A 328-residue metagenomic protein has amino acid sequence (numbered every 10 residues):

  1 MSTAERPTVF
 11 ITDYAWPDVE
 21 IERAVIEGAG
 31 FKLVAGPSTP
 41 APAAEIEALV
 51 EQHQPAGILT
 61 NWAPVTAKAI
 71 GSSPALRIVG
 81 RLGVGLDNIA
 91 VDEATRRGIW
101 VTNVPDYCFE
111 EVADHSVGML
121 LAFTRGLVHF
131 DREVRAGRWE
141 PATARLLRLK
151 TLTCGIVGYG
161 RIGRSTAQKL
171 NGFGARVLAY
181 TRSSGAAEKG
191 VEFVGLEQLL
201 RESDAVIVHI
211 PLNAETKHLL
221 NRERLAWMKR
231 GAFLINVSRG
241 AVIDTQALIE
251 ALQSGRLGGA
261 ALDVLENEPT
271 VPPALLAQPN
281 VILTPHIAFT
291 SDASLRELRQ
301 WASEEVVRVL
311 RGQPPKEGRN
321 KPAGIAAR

Functional and structural regions predicted by a protein language model:
S2-W100, R201, N221-E223: An N-terminal-biased, well-structured beta-alpha scaffold segment characteristic of Rossmann-like dinucleotide-binding
D13, T60-W62, G83, V208-I210 (+3 more regions): Glycine-rich, N-terminal phosphate-binding loop of Rossmann-like dinucleotide-binding domains
Y14, Y159-G160: Glycine-rich Rossmann-fold phosphate-binding loop(s) that bind the pyrophosphate of adenine dinucleotide cofactors
G28-L33, I99, E188-L196, N280-V281: Active-site regions of enzymes building and remodeling cell-envelope glycoconjugates
E51, T66-I70, R176, R182-A274: Rossmann-like adenosine-cofactor binding region
A56-G57, I78, A205, F233 (+2 more regions): Short, Asp-centered acidic motifs that coordinate Mg2+ and/or phosphate in catalytic or ligand-binding sites
R97, V101, G231-R328: Rossmann-like dinucleotide-binding domain for NAD(H)/NADP(H)
R97-I99, P105-T153, S165-Q168, G172 (+2 more regions): Phosphate-binding beta-alpha-beta segment of Rossmann-like dinucleotide-binding domains, i.e., the NAD(P)
